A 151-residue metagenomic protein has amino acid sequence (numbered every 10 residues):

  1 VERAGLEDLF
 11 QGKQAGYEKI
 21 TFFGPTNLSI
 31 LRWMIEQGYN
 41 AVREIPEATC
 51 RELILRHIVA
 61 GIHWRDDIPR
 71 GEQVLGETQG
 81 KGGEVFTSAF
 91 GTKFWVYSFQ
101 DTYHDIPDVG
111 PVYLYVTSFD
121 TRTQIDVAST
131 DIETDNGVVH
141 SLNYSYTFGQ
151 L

Functional and structural regions predicted by a protein language model:
V1-L151: Mature, structured domains of secreted/extracytosolic soluble proteins
